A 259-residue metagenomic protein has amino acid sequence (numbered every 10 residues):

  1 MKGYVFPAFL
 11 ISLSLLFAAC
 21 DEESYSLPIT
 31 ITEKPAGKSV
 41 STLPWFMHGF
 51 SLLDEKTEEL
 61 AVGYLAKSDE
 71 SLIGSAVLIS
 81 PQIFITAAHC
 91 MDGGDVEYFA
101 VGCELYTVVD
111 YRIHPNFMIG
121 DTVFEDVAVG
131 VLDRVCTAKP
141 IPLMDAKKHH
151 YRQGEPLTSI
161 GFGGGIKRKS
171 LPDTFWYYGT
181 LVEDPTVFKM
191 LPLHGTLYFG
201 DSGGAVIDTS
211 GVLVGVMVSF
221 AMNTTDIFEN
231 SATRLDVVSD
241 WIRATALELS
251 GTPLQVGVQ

Functional and structural regions predicted by a protein language model:
L16-A19: C-terminal motif of bacterial Sec signal peptides marking the signal peptidase cleavage site
D21-A36, I79-F84, P172-V187, V206-Q259: C-terminal subregion of chymotrypsin/trypsin-like serine protease catalytic domains
V40-E58, S68-D69, V96-A138, A146-H149 (+1 more regions): Conserved catalytic-core segment of clan PA serine endopeptidases
K56-E97, R112, L235: Catalytic histidine site
G63, A76, Q82, T86 (+8 more regions): Terminal peptide-recognition signature
G63-L65, D95-L105, E155-G161: Short conserved beta-strand and strand-loop elements enriched in small hydrophobics with frequent Asp/Gly
S71, G93-V96, F117-G120, F162-W176 (+2 more regions): Active-site loop architecture of trypsin-fold serine endopeptidases
V131, V135, D145-S170: Short glycine/Trp-rich loop-beta-loop segment that forms part of the substrate-binding cleft
